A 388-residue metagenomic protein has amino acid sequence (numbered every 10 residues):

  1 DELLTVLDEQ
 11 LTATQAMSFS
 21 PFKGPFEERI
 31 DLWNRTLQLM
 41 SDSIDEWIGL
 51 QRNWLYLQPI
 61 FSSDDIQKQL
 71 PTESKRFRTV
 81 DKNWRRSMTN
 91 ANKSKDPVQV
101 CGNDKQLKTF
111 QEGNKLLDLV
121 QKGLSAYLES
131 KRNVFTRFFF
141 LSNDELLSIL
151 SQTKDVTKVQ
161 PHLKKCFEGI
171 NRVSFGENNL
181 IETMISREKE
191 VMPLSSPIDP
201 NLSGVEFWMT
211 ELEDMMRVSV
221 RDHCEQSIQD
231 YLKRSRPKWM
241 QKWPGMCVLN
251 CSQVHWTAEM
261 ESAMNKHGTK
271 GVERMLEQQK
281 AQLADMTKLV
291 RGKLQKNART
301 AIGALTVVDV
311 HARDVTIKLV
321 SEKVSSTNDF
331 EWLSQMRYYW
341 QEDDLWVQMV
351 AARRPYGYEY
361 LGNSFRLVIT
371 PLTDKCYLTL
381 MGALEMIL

Functional and structural regions predicted by a protein language model:
D1-M260, L378: Extended alpha-helical scaffold segments
Q160, K164-F167, N171-P371, K375: Extended, charged/polar low-complexity intrinsically disordered regions
L372-T373, M381-I387: Phosphate-binding P-loop
